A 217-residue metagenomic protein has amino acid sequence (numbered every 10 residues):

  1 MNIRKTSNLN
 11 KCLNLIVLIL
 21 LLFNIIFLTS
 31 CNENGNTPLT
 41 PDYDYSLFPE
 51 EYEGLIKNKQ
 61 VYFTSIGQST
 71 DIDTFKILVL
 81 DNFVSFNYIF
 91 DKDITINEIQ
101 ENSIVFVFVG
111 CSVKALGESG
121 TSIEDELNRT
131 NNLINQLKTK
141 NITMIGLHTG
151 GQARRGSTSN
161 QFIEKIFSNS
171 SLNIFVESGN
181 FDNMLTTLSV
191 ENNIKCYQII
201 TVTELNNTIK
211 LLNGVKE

Functional and structural regions predicted by a protein language model:
M1-N10: N-terminal secretory signal peptides that target proteins for export/translocation
F27-S30: C-terminal motif of bacterial Sec signal peptides marking the signal peptidase cleavage site
N32-N34: Bacterial signal peptide processing site
I56-N82: Short, charged N-terminal beta->alpha structural module
V79-E101: A short, well-structured beta->alpha microelement
L116-K140, S189-C196: A short, gly/pro- and small-residue-rich
E126-N160, E204-N213: Ser/Thr/Gly-rich flexible loops in soluble cytosolic domains mediating phosphotransfer, phosphorylation
G156-T187: Structural recognition of alpha->loop->beta junctions
